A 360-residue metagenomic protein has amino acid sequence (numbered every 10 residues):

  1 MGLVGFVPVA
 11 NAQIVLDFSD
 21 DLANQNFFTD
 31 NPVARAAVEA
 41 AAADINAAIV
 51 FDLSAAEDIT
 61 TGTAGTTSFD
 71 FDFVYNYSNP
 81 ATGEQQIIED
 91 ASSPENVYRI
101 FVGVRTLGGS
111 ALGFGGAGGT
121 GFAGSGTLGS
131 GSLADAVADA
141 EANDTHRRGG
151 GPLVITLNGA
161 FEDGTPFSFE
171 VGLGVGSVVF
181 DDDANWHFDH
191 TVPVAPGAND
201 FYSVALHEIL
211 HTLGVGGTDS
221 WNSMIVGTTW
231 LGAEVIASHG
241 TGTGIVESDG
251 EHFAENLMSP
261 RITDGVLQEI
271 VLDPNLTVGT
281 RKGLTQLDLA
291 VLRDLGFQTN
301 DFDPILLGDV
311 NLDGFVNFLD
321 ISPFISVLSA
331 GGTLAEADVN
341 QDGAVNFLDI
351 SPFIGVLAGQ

Functional and structural regions predicted by a protein language model:
M1-A12: Sec-dependent, cleavable N-terminal signal peptides
V7, E162, D189, G240 (+5 more regions): Compositionally biased, intrinsically disordered low-complexity regions enriched in proline and serine
V7, G265, T277-T280, D309 (+2 more regions): Preference for short coil/turn "hinge" residues that link or interrupt alpha-helices
N11-L206, H211-P304: Extracellular zinc-dependent metalloprotease catalytic-domain scaffold
L292, N300-Q360: Cellulosome-associated attachment modules in secreted, modular CAZymes
